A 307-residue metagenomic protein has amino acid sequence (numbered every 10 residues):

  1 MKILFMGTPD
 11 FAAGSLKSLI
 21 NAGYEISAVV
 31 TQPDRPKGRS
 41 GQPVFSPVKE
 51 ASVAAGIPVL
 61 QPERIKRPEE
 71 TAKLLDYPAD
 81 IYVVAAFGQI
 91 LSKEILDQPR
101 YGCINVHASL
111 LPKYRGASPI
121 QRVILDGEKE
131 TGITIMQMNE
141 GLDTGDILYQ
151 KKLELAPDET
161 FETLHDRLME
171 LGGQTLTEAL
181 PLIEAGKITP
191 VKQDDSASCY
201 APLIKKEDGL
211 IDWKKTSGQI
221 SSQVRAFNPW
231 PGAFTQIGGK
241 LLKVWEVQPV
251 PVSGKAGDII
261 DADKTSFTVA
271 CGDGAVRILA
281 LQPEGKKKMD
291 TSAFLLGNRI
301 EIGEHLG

Functional and structural regions predicted by a protein language model:
M1-R39: N-terminal Rossmann-like dinucleotide-binding module
K2-L4, S27-V29, P58-Y77, I90-A108: Internal alpha/beta domain cores that form substrate/cofactor-binding pockets in large enzymes and binding proteins
T8-F11, E63-K66, F87-Q89, V250: Short beta->alpha connector loops
A13, Q42-F45, R67-T71, Q89 (+1 more regions): Structural motif corresponding to alpha-helix initiation and N-cap regions
N21-E25, Q32, I81-Y200, K205-E207: Donor/substrate-binding cores of folate-linked one-carbon enzymes
R35-A55: N-terminal beta-loop-helix "entrance" segment that forms/cooperates in small-molecule cofactor or anionic ligand
K214-G307: An anion-binding loop in the catalytic cleft
